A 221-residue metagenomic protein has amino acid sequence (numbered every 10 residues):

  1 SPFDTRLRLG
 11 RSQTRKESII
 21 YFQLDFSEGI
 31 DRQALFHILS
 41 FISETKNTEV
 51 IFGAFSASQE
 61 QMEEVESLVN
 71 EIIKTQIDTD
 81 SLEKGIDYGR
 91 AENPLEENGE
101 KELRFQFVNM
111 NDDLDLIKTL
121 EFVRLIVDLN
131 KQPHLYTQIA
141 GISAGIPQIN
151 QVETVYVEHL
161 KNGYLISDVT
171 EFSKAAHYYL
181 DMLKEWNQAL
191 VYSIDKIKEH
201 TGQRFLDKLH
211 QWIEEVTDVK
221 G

Functional and structural regions predicted by a protein language model:
F3-R104: Conserved catalytic-core segment of nucleotide-activated headgroup transferases in glycan assembly
N93, D112-V123, S143: Short acidic alpha-helix that forms the nucleotide-activated donor recognition element in Leloir-type transferases
D113-L116, T137-Q138, N162, F172 (+1 more regions): Acidic, amphipathic alpha-helical patches
I117, L135-S143, T154: Short alpha-helical segment that forms part of, or immediately flanks, the ligand-binding pocket in carbohydrate-active
K118-P133, I146: Acidic donor-binding loop of glycosyltransferase active sites
G145-Q151: Short hydrophobic beta-strand element within catalytic cores of glycosyltransferases and related nucleotide-activated
V157-H177: Change "using UDP/GDP/dTDP sugars" to "using nucleotide sugars
T170, D181-E214: A charged, aromatic-enriched C-terminal amphipathic alpha-helix characteristic of glycosyltransferases across folds
